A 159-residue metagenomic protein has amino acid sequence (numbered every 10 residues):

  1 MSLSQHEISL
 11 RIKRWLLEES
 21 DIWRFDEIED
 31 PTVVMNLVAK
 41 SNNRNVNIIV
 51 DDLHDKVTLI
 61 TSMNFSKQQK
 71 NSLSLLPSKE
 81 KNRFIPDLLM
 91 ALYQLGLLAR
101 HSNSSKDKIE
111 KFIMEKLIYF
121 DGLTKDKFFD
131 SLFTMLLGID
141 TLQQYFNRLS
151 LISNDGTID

Functional and structural regions predicted by a protein language model:
M1-K56: Charge-rich, low-complexity N-terminal segments
N42-E80: Acidic (Asp/Glu-rich) sequence patches and key acidic residues that form negatively charged surfaces used
D55-I60, D107-F120: Glycine-rich, often proline-containing surface loops adjacent to acidic residues and nearby aromatics that form
N64-K111: Short, internal acidic amphipathic alpha-helical interface segments that mediate docking to partner proteins
F65, I118-F120, I139: Beta-strand elements of well-folded, non-transmembrane domains
Y119-S131: A short acidic/glycine-rich loop-to-helix N-cap element
F146-D159: Short, highly charged C-terminal tails/helix-capping segments
